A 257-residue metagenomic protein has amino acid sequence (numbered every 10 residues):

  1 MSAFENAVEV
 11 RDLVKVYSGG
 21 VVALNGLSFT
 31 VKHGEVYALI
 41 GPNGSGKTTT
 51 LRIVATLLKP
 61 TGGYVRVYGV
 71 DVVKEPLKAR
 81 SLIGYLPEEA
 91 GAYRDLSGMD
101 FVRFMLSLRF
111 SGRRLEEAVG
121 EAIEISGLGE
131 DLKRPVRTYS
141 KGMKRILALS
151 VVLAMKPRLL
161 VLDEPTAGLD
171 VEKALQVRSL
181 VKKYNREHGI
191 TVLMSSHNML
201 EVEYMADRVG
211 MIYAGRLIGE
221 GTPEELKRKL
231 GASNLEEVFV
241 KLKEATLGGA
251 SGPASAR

Functional and structural regions predicted by a protein language model:
G63-K74, K78-A79: Conserved ABC transporter NBD signature motif
R103, S107-F110, R114-D131: Conserved ABC ATPase "signature" region
L160-E164: Catalytic Walker B motif of ABC-type/P-loop ATPase nucleotide-binding domains
L175-H188: Helical segment within the ABC ATPase nucleotide-binding domain
E220-G221: ABC ATPase "signature
